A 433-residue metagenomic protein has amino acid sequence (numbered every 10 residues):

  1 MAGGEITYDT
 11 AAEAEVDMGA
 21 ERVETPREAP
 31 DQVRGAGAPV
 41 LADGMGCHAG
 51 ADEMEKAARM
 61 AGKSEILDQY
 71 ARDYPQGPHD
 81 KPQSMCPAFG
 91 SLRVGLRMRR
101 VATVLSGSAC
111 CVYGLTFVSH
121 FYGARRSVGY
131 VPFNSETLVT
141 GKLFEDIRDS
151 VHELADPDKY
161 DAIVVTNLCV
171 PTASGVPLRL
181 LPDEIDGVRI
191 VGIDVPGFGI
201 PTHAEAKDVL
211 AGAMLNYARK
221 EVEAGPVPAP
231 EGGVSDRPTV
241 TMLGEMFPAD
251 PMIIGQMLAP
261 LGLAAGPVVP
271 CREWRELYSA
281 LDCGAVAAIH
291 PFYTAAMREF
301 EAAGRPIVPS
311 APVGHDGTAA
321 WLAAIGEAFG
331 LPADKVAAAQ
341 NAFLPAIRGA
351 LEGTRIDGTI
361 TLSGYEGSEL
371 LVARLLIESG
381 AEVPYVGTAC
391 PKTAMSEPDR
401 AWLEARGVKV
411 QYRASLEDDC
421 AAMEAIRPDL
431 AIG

Functional and structural regions predicted by a protein language model:
M1-G433: An N-terminal assembly and electron-transfer interface module characteristic of large anaerobic redox and radical
